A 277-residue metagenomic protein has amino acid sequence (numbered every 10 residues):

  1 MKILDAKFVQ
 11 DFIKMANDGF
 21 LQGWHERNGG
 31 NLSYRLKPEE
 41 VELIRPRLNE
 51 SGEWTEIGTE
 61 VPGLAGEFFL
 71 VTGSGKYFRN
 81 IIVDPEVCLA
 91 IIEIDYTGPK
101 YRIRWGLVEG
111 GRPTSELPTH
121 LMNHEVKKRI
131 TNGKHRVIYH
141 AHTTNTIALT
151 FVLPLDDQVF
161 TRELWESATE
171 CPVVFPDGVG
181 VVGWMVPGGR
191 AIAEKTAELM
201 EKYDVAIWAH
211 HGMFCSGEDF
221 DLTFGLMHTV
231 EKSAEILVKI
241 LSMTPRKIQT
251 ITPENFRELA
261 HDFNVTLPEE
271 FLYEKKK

Functional and structural regions predicted by a protein language model:
M1-K277: Glycine-rich flexible loops
